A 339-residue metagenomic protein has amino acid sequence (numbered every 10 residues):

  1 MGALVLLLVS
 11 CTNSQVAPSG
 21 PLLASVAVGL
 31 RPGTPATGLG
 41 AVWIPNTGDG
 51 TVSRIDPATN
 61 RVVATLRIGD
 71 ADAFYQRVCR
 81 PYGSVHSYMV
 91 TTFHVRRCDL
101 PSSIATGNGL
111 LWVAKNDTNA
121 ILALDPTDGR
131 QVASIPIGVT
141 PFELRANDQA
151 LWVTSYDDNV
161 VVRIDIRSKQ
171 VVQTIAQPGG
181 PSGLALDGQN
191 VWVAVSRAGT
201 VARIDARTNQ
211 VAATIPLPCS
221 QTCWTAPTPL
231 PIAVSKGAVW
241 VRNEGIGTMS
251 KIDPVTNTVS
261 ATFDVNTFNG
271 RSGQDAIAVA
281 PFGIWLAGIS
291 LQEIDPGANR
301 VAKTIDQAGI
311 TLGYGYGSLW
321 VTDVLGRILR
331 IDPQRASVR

Functional and structural regions predicted by a protein language model:
M1-L4: Sec-dependent N-terminal signal peptides
L7, C11-R339: Predominantly soluble domains enriched in secretory-pathway, periplasmic, or organellar proteins
